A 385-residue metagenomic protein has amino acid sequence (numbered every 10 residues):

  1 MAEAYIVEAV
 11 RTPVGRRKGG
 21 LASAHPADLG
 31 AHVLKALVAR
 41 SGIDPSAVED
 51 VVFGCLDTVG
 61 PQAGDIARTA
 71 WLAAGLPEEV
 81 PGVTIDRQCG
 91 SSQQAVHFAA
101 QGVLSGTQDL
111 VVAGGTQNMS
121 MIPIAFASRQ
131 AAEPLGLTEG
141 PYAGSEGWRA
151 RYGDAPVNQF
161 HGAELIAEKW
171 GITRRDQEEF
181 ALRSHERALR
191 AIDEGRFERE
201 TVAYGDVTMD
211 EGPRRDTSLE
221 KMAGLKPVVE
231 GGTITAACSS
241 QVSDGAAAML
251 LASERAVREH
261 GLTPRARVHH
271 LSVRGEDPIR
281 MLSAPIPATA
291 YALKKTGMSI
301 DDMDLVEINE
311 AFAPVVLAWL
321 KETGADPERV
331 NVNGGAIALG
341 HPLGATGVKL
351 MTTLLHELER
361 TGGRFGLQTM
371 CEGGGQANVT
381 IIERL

Functional and structural regions predicted by a protein language model:
M1-A24, A36, Y142, E220-S283 (+5 more regions): Condensing-enzyme catalytic core mediating Claisen C-C bond formation in acyl metabolism
R11-T12, A22-H32, R40, D176-E259 (+2 more regions): N-terminal extracellular/periplasmic Venus flytrap/periplasmic-binding protein-like
A22-V111, T116-P134, T201-E211, I279 (+1 more regions): Conserved beta-ketoacyl condensing-enzyme motif
A24, C55-D109, G153-Q159, D216-Q241 (+3 more regions): Conserved catalytic cysteine-centered active-site region of acyl-thioester-dependent Claisen-condensing enzymes
P26-G42, I66-A70, A95-F98, Q159-I166 (+5 more regions): Short, well-ordered amphipathic alpha-helical segments that serve as non-catalytic structural scaffolds within diverse
R87-Q117, A167-R196, A248-R255, P342-T361 (+1 more regions): Active-site-proximal alpha-helical scaffold in enzymes
L110-L165: Flexible glycine-/small-residue-enriched beta->alpha junction loops that bind anionic phosphate/pyrophosphate groups
E164, F197-E200, Y204-V207, H269-A338: Active-site pocket-lining segment
